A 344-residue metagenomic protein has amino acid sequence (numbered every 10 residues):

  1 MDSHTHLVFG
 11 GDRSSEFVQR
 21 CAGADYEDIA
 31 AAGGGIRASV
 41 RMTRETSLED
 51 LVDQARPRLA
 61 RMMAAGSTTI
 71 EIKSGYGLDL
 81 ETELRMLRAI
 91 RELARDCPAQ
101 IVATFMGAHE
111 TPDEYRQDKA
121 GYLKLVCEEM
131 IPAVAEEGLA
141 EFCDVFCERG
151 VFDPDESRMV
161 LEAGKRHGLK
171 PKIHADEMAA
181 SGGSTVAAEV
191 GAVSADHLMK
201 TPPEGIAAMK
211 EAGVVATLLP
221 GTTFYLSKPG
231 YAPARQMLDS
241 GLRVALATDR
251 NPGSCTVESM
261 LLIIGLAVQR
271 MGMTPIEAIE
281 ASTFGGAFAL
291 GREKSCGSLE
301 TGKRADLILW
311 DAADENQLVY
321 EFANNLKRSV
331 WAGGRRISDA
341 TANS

Functional and structural regions predicted by a protein language model:
M1-Q54: Metal-associated gating/positioning segment near the N- to mid-region
H4, F17, G66, K73 (+10 more regions): Divalent metal-coordination and catalytic microenvironments
T5-L7, Y76, C147, V151 (+4 more regions): Short, glycine/acidic-enriched loop or turn micro-motifs at the edges of active sites
R20-E27, A65, I90-C97, A133 (+10 more regions): Change "in soluble alpha/beta enzymes" to "in soluble alpha/beta proteins
G34-R56, A60-R61, T68-S181: Metal-coordinating catalytic core of metallo-dependent amide/deamination hydrolases
M63, C127, A135-E136, K165 (+3 more regions): Non-catalytic positions within long, well-ordered alpha-helices that form the structural scaffold/packing of enzyme
K170-P171, A180-S298, W310-N316, F322-N324 (+2 more regions): Active-site-adjacent C-terminal substructures of enzyme catalytic domains
V330: Short aromatic-centered micro-motifs
